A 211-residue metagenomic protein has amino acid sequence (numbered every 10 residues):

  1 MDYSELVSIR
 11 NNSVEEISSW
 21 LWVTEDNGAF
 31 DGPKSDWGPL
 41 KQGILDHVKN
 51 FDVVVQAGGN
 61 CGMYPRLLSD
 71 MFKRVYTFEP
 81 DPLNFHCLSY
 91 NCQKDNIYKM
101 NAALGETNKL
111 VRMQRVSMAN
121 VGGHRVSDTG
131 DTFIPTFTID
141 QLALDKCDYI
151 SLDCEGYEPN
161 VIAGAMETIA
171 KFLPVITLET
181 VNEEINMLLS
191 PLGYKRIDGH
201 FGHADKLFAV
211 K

Functional and structural regions predicted by a protein language model:
M1-D95, D128-T129, L144, M187 (+1 more regions): S-adenosyl-L-methionine
E25, M100-A102, F137, G199-H200: Conserved beta-strand termini and adjacent loop/short-helix elements that scaffold enzyme active sites in alpha/beta
D31-V55, L110-Q114, G123-F172, E183-L188: Short internal loop-to-helix segment that lines adenine-nucleotide cofactor pockets
G59-M63, P82, E106, C154-G156 (+1 more regions): Short, glycine/acidic-enriched loop or turn micro-motifs at the edges of active sites
F72-K73, K171-P174: A short helix->loop->beta-strand "cap" motif at the edges of active sites that frequently abuts
F78, P82-N120: Core alpha/beta nucleotide-donor-binding catalytic domains of modification enzymes
N101, S151, T177-T180: Short beta-strand segments
